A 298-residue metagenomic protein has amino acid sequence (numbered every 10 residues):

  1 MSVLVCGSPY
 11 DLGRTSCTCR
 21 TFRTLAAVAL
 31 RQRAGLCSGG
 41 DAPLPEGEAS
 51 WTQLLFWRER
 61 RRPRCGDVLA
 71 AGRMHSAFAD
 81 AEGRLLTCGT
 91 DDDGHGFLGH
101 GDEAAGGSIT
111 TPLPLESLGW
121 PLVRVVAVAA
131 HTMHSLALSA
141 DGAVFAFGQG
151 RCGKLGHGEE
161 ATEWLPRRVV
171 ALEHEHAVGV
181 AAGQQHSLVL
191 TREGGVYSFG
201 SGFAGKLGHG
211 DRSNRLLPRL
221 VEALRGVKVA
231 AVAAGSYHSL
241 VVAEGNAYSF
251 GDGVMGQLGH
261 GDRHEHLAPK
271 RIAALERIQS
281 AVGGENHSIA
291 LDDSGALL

Functional and structural regions predicted by a protein language model:
M1-L298: Eukaryote-biased RCC1-like beta-propeller repeat architecture
